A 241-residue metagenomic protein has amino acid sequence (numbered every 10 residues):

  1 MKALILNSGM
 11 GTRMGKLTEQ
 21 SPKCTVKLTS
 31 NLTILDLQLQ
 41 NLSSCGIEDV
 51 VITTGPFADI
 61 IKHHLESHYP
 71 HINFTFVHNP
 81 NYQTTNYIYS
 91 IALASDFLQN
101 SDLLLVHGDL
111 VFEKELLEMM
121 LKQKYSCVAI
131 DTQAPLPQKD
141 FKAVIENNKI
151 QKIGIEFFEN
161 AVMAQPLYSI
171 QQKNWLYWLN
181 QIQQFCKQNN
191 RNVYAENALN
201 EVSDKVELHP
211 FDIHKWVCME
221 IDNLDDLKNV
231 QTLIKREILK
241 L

Functional and structural regions predicted by a protein language model:
M1-A3, A164-L241: Conserved alpha/beta core of the MobA/IspD/sugar-nucleotide pyrophosphorylase nucleotidyltransferase superfamily
M1-E19: N-terminal nucleotide-binding beta1-loop-alpha1 segment
K2-I5, L32-D102, Q188: Conserved N-terminal catalytic core of the sugar/cofactor nucleotidyltransferase
Q20-D36: Short catalytic helix/loop segments, enriched in acidic residues and glycine and frequently bearing histidine
T25, A143-I145, P210: A structural signal for short hydrophobic beta-strand segments in well-ordered beta-sheet cores
S30, P56-F57, Y82, Y194 (+2 more regions): Short beta->alpha linker loops
S101-V111: Short beta-strand-to-loop acidic/aromatic patch adjacent to the donor-nucleotide binding site
E113-N189: Conserved core of the sugar-phosphate nucleotidyltransferase
